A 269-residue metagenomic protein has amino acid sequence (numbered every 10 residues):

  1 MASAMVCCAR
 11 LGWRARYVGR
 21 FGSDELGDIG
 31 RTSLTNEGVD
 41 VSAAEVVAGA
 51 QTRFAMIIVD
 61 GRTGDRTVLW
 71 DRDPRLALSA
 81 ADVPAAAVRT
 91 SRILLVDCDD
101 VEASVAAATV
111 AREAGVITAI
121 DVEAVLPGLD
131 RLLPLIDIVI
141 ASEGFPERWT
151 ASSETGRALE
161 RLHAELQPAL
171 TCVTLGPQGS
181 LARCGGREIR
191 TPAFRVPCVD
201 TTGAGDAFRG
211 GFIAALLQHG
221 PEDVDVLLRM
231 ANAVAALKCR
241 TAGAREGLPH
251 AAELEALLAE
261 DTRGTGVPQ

Functional and structural regions predicted by a protein language model:
M1-A4, L26: Conserved donor sugar-nucleotide recognition element shared by glycan-biosynthetic enzymes
A4-M5, G30, S104-T109: Aromatic/hydrophobic pocket-lining residues that form π-stacking "cages" and hydrophobic walls in ligand
M5-R14, A215-Q218: Alpha-helix C-terminal capping segments
R10-R92, E255-Q269: Conserved N-terminal subdomain of the carbohydrate kinase-like
G19, V96-D97, D121-V122: Glycine- and other small-residue-rich loops at beta-strand/loop junctions that grip anionic moieties
R75-P84, E102, I120-G128: Active-site glycine-rich loop that binds ribose-phosphate moieties when present
V105-R190: Conserved phosphate/ATP/ADP-binding segment of small-molecule kinases
E154-Q269: Conserved phosphate-binding/catalytic region of the ribokinase-like
